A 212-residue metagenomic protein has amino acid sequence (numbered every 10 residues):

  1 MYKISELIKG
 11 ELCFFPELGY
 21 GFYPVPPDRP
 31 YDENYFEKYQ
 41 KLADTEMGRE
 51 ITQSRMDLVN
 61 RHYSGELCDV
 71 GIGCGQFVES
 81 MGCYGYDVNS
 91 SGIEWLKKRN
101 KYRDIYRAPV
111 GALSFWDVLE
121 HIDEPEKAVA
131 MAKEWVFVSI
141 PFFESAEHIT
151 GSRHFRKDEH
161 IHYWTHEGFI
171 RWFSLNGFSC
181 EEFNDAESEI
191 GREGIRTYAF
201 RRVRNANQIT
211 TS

Functional and structural regions predicted by a protein language model:
M1-A112, W116, E126-M131, I149 (+3 more regions): Conserved N-terminal segment of class I S-adenosyl-L-methionine
W116-L119, S139: Residues lining the SAM
I122-D123: Helix-to-beta-strand junctions that scaffold the AdoMet/dcAdoMet cofactor pocket in Class I SAM-dependent enzymes
E134-S145: Conserved beta-strand signature within the Rossmann-like core of class I S-adenosyl-L-methionine
